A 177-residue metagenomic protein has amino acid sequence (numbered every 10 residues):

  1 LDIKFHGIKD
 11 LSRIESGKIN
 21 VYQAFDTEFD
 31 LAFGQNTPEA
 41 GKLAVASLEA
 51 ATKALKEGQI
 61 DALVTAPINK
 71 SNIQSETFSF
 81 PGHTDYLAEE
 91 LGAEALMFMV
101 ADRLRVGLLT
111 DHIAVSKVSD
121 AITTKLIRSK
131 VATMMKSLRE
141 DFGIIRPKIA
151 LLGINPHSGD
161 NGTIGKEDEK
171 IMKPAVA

Functional and structural regions predicted by a protein language model:
L1-P81, S129-A177: Contiguous, glycine/small-aliphatic-enriched amphipathic segments in soluble metabolic enzymes
T65, T84, T110: Ser/Thr-centric signal marking residues that sit in or immediately flank functional binding/regulatory motifs
S75-D102: Short, acidic/small-residue loops that bind anionic groups at enzyme active sites
D85-A93, V115-R139: Active-site glycine-rich loop that binds ribose-phosphate moieties when present
M97-I122: A glycine/threonine-rich phosphate-anchoring loop and its flanking beta-alpha core in nucleotide/phosphate-binding
